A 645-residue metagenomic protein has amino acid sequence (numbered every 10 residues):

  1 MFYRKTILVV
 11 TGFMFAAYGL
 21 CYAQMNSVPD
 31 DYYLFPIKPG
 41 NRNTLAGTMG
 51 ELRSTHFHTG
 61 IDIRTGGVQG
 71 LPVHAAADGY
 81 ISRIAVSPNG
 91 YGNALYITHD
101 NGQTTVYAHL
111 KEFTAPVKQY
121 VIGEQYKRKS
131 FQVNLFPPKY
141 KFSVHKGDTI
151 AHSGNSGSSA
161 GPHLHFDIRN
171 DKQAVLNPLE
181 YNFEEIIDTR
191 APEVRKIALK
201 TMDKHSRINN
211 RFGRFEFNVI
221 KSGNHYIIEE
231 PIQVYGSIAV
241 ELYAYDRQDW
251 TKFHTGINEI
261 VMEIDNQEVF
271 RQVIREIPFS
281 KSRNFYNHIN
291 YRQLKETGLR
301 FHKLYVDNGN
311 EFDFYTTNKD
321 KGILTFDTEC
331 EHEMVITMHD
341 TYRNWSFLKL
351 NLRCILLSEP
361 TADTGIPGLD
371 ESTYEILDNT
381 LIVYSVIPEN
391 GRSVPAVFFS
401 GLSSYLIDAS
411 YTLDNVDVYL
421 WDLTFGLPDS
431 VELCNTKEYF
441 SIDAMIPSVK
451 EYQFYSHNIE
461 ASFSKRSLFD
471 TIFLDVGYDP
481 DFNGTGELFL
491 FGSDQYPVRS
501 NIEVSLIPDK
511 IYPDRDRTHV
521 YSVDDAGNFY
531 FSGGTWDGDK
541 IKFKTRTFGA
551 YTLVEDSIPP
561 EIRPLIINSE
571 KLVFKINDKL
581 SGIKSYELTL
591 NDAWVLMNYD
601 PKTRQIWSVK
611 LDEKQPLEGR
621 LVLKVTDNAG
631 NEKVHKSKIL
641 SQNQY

Functional and structural regions predicted by a protein language model:
M1-P29, Y33: Bacterial Sec-dependent N-terminal signal peptides
Y22-T104, K111-P116, F131-Y140, H145-K146 (+4 more regions): Surface-exposed, glycine-biased beta-strand/turn segments
H145, I187, M202-H205, F212-L357 (+3 more regions): Long, low-complexity serine/threonine/glycine- and acidic-rich segments characteristic of extracellular
L176-L199, S206-I208, F270-R271, C354-L377 (+3 more regions): Low-complexity, Pro/Ser/Thr- and charge-rich linker/hinge segments at domain boundaries
E241-Y245, L381-P388, S505-D509, K571-K579: Short edge beta-strand/loop segments characteristic of extracellular beta-sandwich folds
A396, D494-F548, S585-E587, A593-L596: Proteolytic-maturation and junctional protease-sensitive modules
L423-C434, K540-P559: C-terminal beta-strand-rich structural cap/linker in extracellular carbohydrate-active enzymes
M445-V449, I472-H519: Proteolytic processing hotspots in large secreted/extracellular or virion-associated proteins and select intracellular
